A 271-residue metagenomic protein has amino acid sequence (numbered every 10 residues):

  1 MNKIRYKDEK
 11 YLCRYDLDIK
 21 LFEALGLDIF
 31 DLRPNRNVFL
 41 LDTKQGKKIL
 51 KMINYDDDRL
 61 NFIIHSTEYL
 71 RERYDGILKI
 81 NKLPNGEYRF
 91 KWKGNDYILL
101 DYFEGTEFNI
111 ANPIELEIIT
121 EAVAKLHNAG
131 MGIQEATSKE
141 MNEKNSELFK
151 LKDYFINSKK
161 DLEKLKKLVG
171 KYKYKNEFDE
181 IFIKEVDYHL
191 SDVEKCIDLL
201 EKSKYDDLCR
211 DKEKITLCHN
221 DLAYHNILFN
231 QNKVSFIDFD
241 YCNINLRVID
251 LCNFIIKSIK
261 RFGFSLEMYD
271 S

Functional and structural regions predicted by a protein language model:
M1-D28: Juxta-kinase regulatory segment immediately upstream of eukaryotic protein kinase catalytic domains
I29, R36-N37, P84-Y88, Y205-C209: Short, solvent-exposed loop/turn elements at beta->coil junctions and helix N-caps that rim active or binding pockets
D31, K51, F108, S138-L217: ATP-dependent phospho-/nucleotidyl transfer catalytic cores
R36-T43, K47-L50: ATP phosphate-binding glycine-rich loop
V38-D42, I80, D198-L251: Active-site acidic catalytic loop and adjacent metal/ATP-binding pocket of ATP-dependent phosphoryl transfer enzymes
G46-K144: ATP-binding pocket architecture of kinase catalytic cores
A111-I118, N243, R261-F264: Short alpha-helix boundary/capping segments
V248-S271: Active-site activation/catalytic loop segments of kinase-like enzymes and analogous catalytic loops in related
